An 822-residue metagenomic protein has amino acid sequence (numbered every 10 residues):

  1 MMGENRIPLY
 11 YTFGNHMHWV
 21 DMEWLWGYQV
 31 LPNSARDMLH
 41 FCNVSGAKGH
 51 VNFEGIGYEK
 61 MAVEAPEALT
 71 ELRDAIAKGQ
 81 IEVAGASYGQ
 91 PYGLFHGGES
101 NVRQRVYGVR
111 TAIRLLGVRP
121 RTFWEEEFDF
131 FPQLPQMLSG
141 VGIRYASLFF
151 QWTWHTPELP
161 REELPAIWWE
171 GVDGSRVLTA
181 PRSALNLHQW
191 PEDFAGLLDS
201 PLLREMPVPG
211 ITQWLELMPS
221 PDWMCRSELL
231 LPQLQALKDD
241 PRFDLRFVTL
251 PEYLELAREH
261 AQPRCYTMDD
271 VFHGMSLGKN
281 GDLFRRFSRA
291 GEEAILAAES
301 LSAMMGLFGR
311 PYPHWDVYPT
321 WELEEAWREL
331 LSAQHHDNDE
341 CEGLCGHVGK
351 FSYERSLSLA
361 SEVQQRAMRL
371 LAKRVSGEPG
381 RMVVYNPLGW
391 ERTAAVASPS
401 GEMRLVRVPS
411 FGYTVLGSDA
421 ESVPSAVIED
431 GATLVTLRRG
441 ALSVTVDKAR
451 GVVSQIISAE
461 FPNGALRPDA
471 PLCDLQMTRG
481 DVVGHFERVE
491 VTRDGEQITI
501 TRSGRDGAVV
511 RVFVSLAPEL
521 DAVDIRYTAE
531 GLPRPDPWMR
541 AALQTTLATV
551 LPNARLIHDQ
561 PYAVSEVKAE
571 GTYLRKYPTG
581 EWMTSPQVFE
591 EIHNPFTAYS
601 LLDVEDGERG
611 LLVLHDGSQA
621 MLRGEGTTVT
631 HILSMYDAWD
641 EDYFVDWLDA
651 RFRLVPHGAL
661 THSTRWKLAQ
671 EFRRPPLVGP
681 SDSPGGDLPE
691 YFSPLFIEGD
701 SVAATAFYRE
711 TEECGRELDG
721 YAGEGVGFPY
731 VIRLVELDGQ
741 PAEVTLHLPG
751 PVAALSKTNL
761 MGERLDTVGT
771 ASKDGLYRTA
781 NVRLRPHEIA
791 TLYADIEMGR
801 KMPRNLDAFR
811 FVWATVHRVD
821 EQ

Functional and structural regions predicted by a protein language model:
M1-H96, R103, A112-I113, V141-R144: N-terminal catalytic cores of secreted or lumenal carbohydrate-active enzymes
M2-W26, R144, D173-A372, F513 (+2 more regions): Catalytic grooves of carbohydrate-active enzymes
H50-N52, E82-G85, R121-W124, Y145-L148 (+2 more regions): Structural recognition of the beta-strand scaffold that forms the well-ordered cores of secreted hydrolase catalytic
N52-M61, S87-G89, F123-F131, F149-H155 (+2 more regions): Short, solvent-exposed turn/loop segments enriched in Gly/Ser/Thr/Pro and often Arg
E67-A86, P135-S175: Acidic, His- and aromatic-enriched active-site or binding-groove loops in soluble protein domains that engage sugars
N101-G140, L197-L217: CE4/NodB-like, metal-dependent polysaccharide N-deacetylase domain that modifies extracellular/periplasmic N-acetylated
R114-E163, W223-Q233: Catalytic domains of cell-wall/extracellular-matrix polysaccharide-remodeling enzymes, centered on de-N-acetylation
L134-S139, T153, E163-P165, S200 (+3 more regions): C-terminal (or distal) subdomains of carbohydrate-active enzymes
